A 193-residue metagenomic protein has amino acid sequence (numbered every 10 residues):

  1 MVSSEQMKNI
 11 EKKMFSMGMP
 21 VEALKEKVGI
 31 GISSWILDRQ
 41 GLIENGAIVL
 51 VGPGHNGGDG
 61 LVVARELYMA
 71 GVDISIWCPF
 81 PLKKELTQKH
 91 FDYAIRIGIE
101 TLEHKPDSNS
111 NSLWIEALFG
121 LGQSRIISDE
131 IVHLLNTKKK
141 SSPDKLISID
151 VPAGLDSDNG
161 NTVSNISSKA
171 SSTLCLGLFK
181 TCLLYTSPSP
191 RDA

Functional and structural regions predicted by a protein language model:
M1-Q40: Positively charged, low-complexity intrinsically disordered leader regions
S34-A117, S128-S148: Nucleotide and nucleotide-moiety/phosphate-recognizing core
P53-H55, L118-R125, P152-G154, F179: Short glycine-rich anion-binding loops that position phosphate/pyrophosphate groups of nucleotides and phosphorylated
D59-G60, S124-I127, D156-G160, L183-L184: Short glycine-/acidic-enriched loop or helix-start segments at secondary-structure transitions that form or flank
I147-V163: Conserved beta-alpha-beta core of the PfkB/ribokinase-like small-molecule kinase fold
D158-L184: Short, glycine-/small-residue-rich phosphate/pyrophosphate-handling segment
Y185-A193: Single conserved hydrophobic/aromatic residue that forms the stacking wall/gate of nucleotide- or nucleobase-binding
